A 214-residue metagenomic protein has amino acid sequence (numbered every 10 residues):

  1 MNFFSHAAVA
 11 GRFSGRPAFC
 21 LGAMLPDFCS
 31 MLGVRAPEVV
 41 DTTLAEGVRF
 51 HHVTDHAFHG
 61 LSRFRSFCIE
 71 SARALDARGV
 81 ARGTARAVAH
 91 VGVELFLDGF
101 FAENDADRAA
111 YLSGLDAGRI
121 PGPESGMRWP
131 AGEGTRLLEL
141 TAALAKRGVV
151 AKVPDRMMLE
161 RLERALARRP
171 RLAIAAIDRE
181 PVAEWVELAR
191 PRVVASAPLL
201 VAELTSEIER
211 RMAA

Functional and structural regions predicted by a protein language model:
M1-F100, R179-A213: An N-terminal structural lobe/cap that precedes and organizes the functional/catalytic core across diverse proteins
S71-A142: Active-site-proximal alpha-helical scaffolds that flank and shape metal-associated catalytic sites
G114-S206: An amphipathic alpha-helical core segment
